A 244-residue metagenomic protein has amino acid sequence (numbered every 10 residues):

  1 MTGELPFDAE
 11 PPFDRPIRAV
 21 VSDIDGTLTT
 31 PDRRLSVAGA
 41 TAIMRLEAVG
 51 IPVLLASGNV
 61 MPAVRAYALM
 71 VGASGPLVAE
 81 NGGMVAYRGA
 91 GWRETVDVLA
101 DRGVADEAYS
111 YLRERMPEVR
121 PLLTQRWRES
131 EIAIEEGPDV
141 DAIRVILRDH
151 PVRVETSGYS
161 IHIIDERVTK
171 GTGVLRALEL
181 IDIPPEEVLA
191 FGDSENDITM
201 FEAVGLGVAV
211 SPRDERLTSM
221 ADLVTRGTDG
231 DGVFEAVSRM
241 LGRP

Functional and structural regions predicted by a protein language model:
G3, A9-P11, R15, S36 (+1 more regions): Mg2+-dependent phosphoryl-transfer enzymes with acidic/Ser/Thr/Gly-rich catalytic loops
A9, P31-T124: Active-site phosphate-binding/coordination module
F13-R33, F201: Asp-based phosphoryl-transfer active-site loop
I17-V20, G75, V188: The start of beta-strands in P-loop NTPase/AAA+ ATPase cores
M44-E47, R148, T218: Anion (oxyanion) recognition and catalysis
A105-A203, P212, M220: Conserved acidic, metal-coordinating active-site core of Asp-based, Mg2+-dependent phosphoryl-transfer enzymes
